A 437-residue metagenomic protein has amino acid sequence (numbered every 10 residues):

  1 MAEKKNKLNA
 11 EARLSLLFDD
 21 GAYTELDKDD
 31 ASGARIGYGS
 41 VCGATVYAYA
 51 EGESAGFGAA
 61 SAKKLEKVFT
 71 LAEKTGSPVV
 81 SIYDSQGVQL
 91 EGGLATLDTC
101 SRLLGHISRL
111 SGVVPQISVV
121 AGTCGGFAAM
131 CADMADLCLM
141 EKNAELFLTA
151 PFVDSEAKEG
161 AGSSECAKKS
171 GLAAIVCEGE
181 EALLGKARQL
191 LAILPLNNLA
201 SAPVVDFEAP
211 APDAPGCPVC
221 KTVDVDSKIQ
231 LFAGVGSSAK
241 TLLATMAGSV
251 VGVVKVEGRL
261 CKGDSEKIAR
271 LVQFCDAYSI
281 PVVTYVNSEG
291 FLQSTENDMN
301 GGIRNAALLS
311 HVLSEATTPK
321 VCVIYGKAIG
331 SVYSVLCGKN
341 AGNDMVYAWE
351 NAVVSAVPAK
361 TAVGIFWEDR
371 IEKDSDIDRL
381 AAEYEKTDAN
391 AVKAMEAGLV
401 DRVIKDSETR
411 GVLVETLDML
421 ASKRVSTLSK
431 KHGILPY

Functional and structural regions predicted by a protein language model:
M1-Y437: Ligand-binding clefts of soluble mixed alpha/beta catalytic domains
